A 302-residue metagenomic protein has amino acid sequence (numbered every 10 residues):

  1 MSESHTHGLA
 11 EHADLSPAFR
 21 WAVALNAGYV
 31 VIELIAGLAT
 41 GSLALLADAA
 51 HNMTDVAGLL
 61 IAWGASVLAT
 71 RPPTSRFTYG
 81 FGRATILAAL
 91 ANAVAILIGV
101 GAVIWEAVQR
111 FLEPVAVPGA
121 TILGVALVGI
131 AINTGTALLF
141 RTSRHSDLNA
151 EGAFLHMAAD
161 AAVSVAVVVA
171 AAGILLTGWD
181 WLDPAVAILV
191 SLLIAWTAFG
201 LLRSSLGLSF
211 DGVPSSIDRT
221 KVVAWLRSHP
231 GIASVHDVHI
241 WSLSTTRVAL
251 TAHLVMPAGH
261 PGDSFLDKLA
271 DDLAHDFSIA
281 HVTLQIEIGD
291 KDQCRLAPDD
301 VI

Functional and structural regions predicted by a protein language model:
S2-L9, A13-P17, W21, A44 (+3 more regions): Alpha-helical transmembrane segments and adjacent TM-loop junctions that form the membrane-embedded core of multi-pass
A22-E33: The first (N-terminal) embedded transmembrane alpha-helix
I35-L46: Short, hydrophobic transmembrane alpha-helix segments
